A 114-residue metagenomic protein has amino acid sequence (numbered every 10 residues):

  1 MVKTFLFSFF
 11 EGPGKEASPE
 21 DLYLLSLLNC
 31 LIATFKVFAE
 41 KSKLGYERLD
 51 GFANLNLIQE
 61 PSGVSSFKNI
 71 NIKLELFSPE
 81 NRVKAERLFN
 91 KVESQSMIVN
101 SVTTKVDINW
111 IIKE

Functional and structural regions predicted by a protein language model:
M1-L25, K36-E114: Extended beta-strand/beta-hairpin segments
L27-L31: Alpha-helical metal-binding/catalytic segments enriched in His/Glu/Asp
